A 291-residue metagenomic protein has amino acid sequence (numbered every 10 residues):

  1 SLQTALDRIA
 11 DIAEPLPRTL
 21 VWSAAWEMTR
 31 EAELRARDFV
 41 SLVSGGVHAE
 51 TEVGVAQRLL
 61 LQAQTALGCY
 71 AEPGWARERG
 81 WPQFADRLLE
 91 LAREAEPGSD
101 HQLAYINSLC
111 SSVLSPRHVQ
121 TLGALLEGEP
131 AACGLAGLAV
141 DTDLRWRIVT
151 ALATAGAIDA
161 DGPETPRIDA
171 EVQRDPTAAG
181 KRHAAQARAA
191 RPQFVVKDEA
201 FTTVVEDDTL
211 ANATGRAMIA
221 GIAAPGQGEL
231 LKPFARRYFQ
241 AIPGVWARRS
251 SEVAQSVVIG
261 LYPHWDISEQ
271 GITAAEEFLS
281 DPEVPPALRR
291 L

Functional and structural regions predicted by a protein language model:
S1-L291: Long, ordered, helix-rich scaffold segments
